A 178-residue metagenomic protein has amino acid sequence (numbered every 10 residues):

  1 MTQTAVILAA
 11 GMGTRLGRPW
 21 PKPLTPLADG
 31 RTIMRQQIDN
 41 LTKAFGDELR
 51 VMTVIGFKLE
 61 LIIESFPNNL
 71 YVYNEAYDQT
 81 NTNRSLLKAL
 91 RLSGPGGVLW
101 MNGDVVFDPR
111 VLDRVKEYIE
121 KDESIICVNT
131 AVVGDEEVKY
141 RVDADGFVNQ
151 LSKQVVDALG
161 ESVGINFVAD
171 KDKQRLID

Functional and structural regions predicted by a protein language model:
M1-P19: N-terminal nucleotide-binding beta1-loop-alpha1 segment
T2-I7, R31-V98: Conserved N-terminal catalytic core of the sugar/cofactor nucleotidyltransferase
A9, I55, N102, V128: Short beta-strand/turn micro-motifs composed of small residues that flank or help shape donor/cofactor-binding pockets
R15, L61-I62, R110, R175: Phosphate- and divalent-cation-binding pockets in alpha/beta enzyme and binding domains that engage nucleotide-derived
P19-Q37: Short catalytic helix/loop segments, enriched in acidic residues and glycine and frequently bearing histidine
L24, Y71, S124-I125: Conserved beta-strand scaffold positions in the cores of enzyme catalytic domains, especially in NTP/NDP-utilizing
G96-V106: Short beta-strand-to-loop acidic/aromatic patch adjacent to the donor-nucleotide binding site
D108-D178: Conserved core of the sugar-phosphate nucleotidyltransferase
